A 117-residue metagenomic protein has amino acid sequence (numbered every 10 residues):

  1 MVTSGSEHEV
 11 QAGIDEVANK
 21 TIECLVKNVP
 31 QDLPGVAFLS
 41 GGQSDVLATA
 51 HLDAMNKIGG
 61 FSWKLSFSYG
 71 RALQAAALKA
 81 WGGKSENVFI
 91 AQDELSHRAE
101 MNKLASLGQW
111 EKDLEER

Functional and structural regions predicted by a protein language model:
M1-R117: Active-site capping/gating regions of soluble enzymes
